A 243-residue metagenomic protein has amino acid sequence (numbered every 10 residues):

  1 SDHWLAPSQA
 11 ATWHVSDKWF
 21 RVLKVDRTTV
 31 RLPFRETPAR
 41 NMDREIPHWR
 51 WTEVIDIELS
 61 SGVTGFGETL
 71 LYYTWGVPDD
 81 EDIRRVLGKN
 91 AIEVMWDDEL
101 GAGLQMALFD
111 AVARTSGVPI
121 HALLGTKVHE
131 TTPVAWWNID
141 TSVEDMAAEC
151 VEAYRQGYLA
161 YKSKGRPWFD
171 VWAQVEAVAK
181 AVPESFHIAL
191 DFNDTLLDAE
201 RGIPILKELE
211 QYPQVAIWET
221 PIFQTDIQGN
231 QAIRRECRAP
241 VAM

Functional and structural regions predicted by a protein language model:
D2-D56: Short, Gly/Pro- and small/polar-rich lid/capping loops
P7, S16-W19, L23-T29, D56-V118: Metal- or metallocofactor-binding catalytic centers and their adjacent structured scaffolds across diverse enzyme
G67, A122, S163, A189-L190 (+1 more regions): General beta-strand structural signal in soluble alpha/beta enzymes
S116-D140, R238: N-terminal small/glycine-rich loop or linker at the start of catalytic domains across soluble metabolic enzymes
E130-D145, K164-G165, N193-A199, A242: Active-site mouth loops of central-metabolism enzymes
V151-Y154, E210-Q211: Non-catalytic positions within long, well-ordered alpha-helices that form the structural scaffold/packing of enzyme
Y158-A160, Q214-V215: A structural motif
D170-M243: Catalytic core of soluble alpha/beta enzymes
